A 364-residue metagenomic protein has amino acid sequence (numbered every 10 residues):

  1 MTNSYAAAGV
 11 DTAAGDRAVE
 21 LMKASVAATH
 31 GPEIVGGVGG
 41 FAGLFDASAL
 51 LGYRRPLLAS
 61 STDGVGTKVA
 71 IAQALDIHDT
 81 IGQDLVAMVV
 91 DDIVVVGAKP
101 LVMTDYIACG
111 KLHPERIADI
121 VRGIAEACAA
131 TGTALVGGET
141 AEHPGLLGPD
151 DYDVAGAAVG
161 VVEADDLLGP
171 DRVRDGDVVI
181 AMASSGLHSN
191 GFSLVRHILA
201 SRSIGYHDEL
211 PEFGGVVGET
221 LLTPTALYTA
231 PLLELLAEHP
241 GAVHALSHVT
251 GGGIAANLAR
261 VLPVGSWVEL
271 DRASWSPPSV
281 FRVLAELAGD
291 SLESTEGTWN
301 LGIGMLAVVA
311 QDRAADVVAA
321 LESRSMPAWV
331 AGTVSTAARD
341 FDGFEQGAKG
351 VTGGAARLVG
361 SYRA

Functional and structural regions predicted by a protein language model:
M1-E33: N-terminal amphipathic/basic leader segments beginning at the initiator methionine
T2-A7, A24, R116-A134, L147-V154 (+2 more regions): Glycine-/charge-enriched secondary-structure boundary and capping motifs
D11, D63, G176, H248 (+1 more regions): Residue-level signature of catalytic and energy-coupling elements of molecular machines, predominantly ATP/GTP-dependent
G15, L51-G52, V65-K68, E163-D166 (+4 more regions): Short, acidic Gly/Pro/Ser/Thr-rich loop/turn segments
A18, G160-I180, F341-A364: C-terminal helix-cap and adjacent tail motif
L21-S185: Glycine-rich phosphate/pyrophosphate-binding loop regions near the starts of catalytic domains
P56-L58, G64-G66, P170, H207 (+1 more regions): Acidic-glycine-rich active-site phosphate/pyrophosphate-binding loop
T62, D153, D166-G218, A255: Short, acidic (Asp/Glu-rich) active-site segment that either coordinates a divalent metal cofactor
